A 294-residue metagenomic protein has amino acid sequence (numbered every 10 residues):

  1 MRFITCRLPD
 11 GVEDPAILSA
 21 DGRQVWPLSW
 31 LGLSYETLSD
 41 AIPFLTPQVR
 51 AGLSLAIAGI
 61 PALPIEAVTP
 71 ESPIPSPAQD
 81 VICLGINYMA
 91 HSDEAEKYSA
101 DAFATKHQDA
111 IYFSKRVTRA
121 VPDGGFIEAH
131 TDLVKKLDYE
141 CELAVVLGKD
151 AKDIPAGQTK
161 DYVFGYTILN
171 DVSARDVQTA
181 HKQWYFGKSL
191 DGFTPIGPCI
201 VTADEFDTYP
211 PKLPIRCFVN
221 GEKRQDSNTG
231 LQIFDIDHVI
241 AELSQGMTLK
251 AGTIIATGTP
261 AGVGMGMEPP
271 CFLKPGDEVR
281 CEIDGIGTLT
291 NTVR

Functional and structural regions predicted by a protein language model:
M1-K106, A110, R280: N-terminal non-catalytic cap/leader segment that marks the start of a structured domain
I4, E71-P73, A100-F103, E128-L137 (+3 more regions): A generic local secondary-structure boundary/capping motif
R7, C83-L84, S114, D138-G148 (+3 more regions): Short beta-strand segments
L8-D10, L18-Q24, L147-K149, A203 (+2 more regions): Short acidic-glycine loop/turn motifs at beta-strand connectors
E13, V49-G52, P61-T69, P73 (+3 more regions): Catalytic-pocket segment enriched in acidic/His residues
Y98, I111-H130, A151-K152, G192-V201 (+1 more regions): Short catalytic-site patches enriched in acidic/histidine residues that coordinate or position cofactors/metals
A100-V121, Y139, K274-G285: Structural signature of FAD isoalloxazine-binding scaffolds in flavoprotein oxidoreductases
V121-F164, L169-S173: Non-heme Fe(II) oxygenase catalytic core, chiefly the N-lobe of the double-stranded beta-helix
